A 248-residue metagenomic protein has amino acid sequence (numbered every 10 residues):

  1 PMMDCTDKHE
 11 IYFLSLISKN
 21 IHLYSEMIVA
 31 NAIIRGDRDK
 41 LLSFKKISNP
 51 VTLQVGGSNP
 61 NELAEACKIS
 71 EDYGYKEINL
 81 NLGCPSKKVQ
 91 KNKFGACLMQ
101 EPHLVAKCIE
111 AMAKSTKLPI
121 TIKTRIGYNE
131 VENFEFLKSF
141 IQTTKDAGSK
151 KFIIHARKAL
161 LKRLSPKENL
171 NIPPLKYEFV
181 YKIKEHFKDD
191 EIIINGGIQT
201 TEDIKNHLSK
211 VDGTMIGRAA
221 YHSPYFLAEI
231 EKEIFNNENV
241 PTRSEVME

Functional and structural regions predicted by a protein language model:
P1-E248: Flavin-dependent oxidoreductase catalytic cores
